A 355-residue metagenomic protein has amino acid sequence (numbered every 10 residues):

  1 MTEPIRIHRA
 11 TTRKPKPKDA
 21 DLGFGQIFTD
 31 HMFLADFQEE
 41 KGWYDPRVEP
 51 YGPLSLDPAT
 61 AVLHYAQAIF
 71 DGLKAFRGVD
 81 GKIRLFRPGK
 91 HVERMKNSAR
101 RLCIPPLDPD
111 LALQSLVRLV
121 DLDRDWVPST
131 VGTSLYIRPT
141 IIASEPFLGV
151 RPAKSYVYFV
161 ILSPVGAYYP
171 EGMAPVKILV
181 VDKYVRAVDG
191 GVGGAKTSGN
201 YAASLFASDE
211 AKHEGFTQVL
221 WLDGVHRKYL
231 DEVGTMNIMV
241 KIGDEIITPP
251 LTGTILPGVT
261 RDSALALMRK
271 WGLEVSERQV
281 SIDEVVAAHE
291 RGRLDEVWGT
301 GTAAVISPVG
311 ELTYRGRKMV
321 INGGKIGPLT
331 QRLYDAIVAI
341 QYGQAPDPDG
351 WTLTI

Functional and structural regions predicted by a protein language model:
M1-Q218, V225-Y229, A266-I355: Conserved alpha/beta cores of soluble small-molecule-handling proteins
K196, P249-G253, P257, R278: Glycine- and other small-residue-rich loops at beta-strand/loop junctions that grip anionic moieties
L205, V219-L222, N237, I242: Proteins synthesized as precursors that undergo proteolytic processing into mature forms
K228-G253: Glycine- and Gly-Pro-enriched alpha-helical subdomains that act as flexible, kink-prone "lid/hinge" or packing modules
G258-S263: Feature captures the catalytic cores and cofactor-binding loops of soluble hydro-lyases/lyases that act on carboxylate
